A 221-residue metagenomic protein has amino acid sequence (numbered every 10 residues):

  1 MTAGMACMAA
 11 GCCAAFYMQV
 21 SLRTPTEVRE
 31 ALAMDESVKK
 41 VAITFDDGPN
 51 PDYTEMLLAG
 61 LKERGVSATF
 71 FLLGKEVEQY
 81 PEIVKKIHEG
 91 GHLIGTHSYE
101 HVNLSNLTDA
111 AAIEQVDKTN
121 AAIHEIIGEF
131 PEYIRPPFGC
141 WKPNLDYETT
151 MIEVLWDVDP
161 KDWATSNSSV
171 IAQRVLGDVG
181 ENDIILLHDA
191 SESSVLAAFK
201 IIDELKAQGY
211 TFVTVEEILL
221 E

Functional and structural regions predicted by a protein language model:
M1-I43, A59-A68, E181-E221: Terminal accessory/targeting
S21-L107, A111-K118, A122, E129 (+1 more regions): Active-site beta->alpha N-cap acidic-glycine motif
V102-T211, E216-E221: Catalytic domains of cell-wall/extracellular-matrix polysaccharide-remodeling enzymes, centered on de-N-acetylation
